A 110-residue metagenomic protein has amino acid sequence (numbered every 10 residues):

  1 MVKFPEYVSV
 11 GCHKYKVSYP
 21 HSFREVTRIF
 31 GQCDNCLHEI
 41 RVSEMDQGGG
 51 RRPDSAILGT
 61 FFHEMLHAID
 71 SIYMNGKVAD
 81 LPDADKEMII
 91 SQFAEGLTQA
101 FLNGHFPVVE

Functional and structural regions predicted by a protein language model:
M1-S9, S18-R41, R51: Catalytic zinc-binding patch centered on the HExxH motif and its immediate surroundings that defines zinc-dependent
P20-H21, D46, M74: Residue-level structural signal for beta-strand termini and adjacent loop
E39-T60, L81: Short pre-active-site segment immediately N-terminal to the catalytic Zn-binding motif
S43-M45, S71, E95: Short, loop-centered acidic/histidine patches that primarily coordinate divalent metals
G50, A68-I69, K77-V78: Short active-site-adjacent helix-start/loop capping segments
G59-S71: Active-site recognition of the HExxH zinc-binding catalytic motif
K77-E110: Post-HExxH zinc-binding segment in Zn-dependent metallohydrolases
